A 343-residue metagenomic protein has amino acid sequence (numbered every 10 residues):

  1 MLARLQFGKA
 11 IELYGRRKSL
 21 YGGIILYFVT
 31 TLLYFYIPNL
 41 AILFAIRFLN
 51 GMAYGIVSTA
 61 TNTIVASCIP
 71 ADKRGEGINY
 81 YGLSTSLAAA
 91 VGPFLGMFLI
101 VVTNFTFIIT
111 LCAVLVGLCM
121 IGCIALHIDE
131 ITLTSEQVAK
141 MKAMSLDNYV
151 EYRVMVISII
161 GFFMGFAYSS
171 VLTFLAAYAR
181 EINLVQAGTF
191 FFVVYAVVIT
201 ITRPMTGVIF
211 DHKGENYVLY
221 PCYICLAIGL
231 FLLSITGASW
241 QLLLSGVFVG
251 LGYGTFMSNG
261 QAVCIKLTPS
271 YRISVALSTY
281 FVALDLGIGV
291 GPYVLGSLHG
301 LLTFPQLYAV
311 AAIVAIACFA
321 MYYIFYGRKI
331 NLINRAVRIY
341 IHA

Functional and structural regions predicted by a protein language model:
M1-F7, V193-T202: Central cavity-lining transmembrane alpha-helices of secondary-active solute carriers, predominantly the Major
L2-P38: Conserved MFS/SLC helix-loop-helix module at the cytosolic interface between two early adjacent transmembrane helices
G15, Y36-A41, G214, T236-G237: Helix-breaking motifs and short loop linkers at transmembrane-helix boundaries and internal kinks in secondary membrane
K18-L32, Y217-L232: Structural signature of the two symmetry-related core transmembrane helices
A41-L49, W240-F248: Paired small-residue
F48-S84: Cytoplasmic helix-loop-helix junction between adjacent transmembrane helices in 12-TM secondary transporters
A113-T134, M321-Y326: C-terminal membrane-cytosol helix-exit motif in multi-pass small-molecule transporters
I128-S158, Y340-A343: Juxtamembrane intracellular "pre-TM" segments in multi-pass secondary transporters
